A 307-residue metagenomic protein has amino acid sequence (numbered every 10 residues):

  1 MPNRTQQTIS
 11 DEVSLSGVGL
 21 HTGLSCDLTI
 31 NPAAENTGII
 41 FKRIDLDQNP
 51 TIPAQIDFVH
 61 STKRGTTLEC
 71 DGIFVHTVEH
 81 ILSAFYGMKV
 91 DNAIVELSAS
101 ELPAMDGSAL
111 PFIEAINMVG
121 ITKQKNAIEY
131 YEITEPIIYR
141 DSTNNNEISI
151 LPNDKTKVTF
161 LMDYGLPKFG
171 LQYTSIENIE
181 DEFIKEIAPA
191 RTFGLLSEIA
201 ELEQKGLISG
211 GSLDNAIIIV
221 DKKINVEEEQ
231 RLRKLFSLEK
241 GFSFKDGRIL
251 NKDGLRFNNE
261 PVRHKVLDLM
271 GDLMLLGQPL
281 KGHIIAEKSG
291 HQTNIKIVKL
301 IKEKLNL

Functional and structural regions predicted by a protein language model:
M1-L307: Short acidic-hydrophobic catalytic motif
